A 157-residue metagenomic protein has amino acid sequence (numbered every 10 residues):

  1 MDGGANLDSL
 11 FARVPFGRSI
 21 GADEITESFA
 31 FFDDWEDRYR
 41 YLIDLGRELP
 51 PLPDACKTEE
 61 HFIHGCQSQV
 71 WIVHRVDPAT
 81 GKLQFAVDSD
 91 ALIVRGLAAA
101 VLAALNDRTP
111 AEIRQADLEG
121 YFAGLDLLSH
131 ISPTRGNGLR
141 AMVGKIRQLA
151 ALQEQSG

Functional and structural regions predicted by a protein language model:
D2-R13: Intrinsically disordered, low-complexity regions enriched in acidic/Ser/Thr/Pro/Gln residues
F16-C56: Extended low-complexity intrinsically disordered regions
P53-D77: Structured beta-strand/loop patches that form or line metal/cofactor-binding pockets in enzymes
E60-C66, F85-S89, A111-Q115: Solvent-exposed interaction patches of small proteins and small membrane subunits
P78-F85: Glycine/charged-rich beta-loop-alpha catalytic/anionic-binding loops adjacent to active sites
S89, A111-I113, G120-G157: C-terminal binding/interaction regions
A98-A111: Alpha-helical support elements that line or immediately flank enzyme active sites and cofactor-binding pockets
